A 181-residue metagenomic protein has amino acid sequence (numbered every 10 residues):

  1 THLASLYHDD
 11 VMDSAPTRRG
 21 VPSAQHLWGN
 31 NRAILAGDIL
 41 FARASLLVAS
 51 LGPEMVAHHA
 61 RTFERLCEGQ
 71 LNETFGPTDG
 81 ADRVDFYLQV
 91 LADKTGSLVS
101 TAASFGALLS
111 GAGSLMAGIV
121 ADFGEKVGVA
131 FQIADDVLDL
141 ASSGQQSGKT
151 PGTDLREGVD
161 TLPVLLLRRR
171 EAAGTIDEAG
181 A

Functional and structural regions predicted by a protein language model:
T1-D177: Mg2+-dependent prenyl diphosphate-binding active-site environment of isoprenoid biosynthetic enzymes
